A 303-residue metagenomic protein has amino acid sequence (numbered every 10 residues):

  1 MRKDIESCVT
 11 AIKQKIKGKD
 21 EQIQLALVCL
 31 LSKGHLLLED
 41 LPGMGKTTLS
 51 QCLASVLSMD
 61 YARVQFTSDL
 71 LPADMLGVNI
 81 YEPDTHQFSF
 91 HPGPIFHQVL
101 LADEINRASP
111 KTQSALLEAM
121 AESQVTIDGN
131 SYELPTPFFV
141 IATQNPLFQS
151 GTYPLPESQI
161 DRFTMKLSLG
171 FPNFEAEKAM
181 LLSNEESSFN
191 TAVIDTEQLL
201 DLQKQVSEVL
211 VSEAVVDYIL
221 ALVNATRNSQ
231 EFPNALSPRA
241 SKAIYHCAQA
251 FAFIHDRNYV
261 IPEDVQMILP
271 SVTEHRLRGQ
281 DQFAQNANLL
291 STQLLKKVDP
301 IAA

Functional and structural regions predicted by a protein language model:
R2-L41: Pre-Walker A (pre-P-loop) alpha-helix and adjacent loop at the N terminus of AAA/AAA+ ATPase modules, a conserved
Q24-V28, Y81-L101, N130: Conserved alpha-helical scaffold flanking the Walker A/P-loop in AAA+ ATPase domains
L27-T67: Walker A/P-loop
D40, D103-E104, A115: Walker B catalytic acidic pair
L41, M75, T143: P-loop (Walker A) phosphate-binding loop of NTP-binding proteins
V56-D84: AAA+/P-loop NTPase substrate/partner-engagement loops
E82-Q87, E104-A108, T112, M120-I194 (+2 more regions): Canonical AAA+ ATPase core
N228-A303: C-terminal engagement/docking regions of AAA+ P-loop ATPases
